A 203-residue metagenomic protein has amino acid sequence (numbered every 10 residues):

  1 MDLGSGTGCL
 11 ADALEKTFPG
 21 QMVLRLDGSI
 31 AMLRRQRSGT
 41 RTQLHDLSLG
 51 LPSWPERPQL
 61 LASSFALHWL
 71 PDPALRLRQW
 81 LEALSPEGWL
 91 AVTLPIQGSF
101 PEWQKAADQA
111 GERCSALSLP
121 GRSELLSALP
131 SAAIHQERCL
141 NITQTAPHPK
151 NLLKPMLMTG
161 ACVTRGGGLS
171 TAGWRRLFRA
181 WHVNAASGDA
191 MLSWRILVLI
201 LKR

Functional and structural regions predicted by a protein language model:
M1-S53: Class I SAM-dependent methyltransferase SAM/SAH-binding core
G4, L26, S63, T93-L94: Active-site-adjacent beta-strand anchor residues
T7-C9, Q136-R203: Conserved Class I S-adenosyl-L-methionine
C9, I30-A31, H68-P71, Q97-G98 (+2 more regions): Short alpha-helical
P19, R37, P71, S85 (+1 more regions): Short conserved AdoMet
Q59-P73: A short SAM/SAH-binding and catalytic strip from SAM-dependent methyltransferases
A74-W89: A short glycine-rich, Lys/Arg-flanked "PGG" loop and its adjoining helix->strand segment in the class I
E87-P149, C162-A172: Conserved catalytic/acceptor-binding region of the Class I
